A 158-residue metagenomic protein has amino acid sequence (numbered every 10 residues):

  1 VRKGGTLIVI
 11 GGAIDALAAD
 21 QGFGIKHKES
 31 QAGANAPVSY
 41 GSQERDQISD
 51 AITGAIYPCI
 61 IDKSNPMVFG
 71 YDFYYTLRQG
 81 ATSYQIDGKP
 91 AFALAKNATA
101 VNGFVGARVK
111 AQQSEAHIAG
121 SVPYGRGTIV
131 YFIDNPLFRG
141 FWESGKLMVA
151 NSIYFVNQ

Functional and structural regions predicted by a protein language model:
V1-G70: A glycine-rich, often tryptophan-bearing local segment used as a flexible ligand/cofactor-contacting loop or short
G11, W142-L147: Conserved structured core elements
A19-F23, K89, N151: Charge-rich, low-complexity amphipathic helices in intrinsically disordered tails/linkers adjacent to domains
S39-E143, N157-Q158: Catalytic beta-strand/loop cores that center a nucleophilic Ser/Cys/Thr and support acyl-enzyme chemistry
G145-V156: Short amphipathic C-terminal alpha-helix that caps PH/PH-like domains
